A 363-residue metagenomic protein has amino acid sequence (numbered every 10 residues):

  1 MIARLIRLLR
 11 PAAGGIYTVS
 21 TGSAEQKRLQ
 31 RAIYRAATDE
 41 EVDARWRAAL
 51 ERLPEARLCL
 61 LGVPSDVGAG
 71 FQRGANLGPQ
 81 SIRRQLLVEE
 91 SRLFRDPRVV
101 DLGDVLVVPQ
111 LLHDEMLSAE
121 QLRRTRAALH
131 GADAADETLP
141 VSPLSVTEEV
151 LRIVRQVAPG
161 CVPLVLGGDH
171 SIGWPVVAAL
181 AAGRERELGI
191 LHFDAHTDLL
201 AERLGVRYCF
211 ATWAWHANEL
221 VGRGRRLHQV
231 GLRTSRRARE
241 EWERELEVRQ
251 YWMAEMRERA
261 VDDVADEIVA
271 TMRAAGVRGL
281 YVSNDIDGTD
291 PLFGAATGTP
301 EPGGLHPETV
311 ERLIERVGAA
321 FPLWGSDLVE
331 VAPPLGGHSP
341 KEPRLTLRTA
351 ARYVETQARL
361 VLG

Functional and structural regions predicted by a protein language model:
A3-G363: Conserved alpha-helical scaffold segments that buttress catalytic/binding sites
